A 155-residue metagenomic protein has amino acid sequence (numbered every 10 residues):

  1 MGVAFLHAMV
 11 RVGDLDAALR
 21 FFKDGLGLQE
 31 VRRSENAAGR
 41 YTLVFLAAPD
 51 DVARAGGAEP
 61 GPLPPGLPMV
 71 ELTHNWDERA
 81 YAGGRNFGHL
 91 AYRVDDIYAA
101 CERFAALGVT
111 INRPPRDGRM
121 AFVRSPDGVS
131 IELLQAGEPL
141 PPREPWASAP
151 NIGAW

Functional and structural regions predicted by a protein language model:
G2-V3, M9-L67, A99: Core segments of cupin and vicinal oxygen chelate
F5-H7, R85-H89: Eukaryotic phosphotyrosine signaling hubs
V31, F45, Y92, Y98-W155: Vicinal oxygen chelate
A37-A38, A80-A82: Short glycine/serine/proline-enriched coil/turn segments at secondary-structure junctions
A48, H74, Q135: Active-site donor-binding loop signature of nucleotide-sugar glycosyltransferases
V52-A53, N75-E78: Amide-forming acyltransferase catalytic core, primarily the GNAT-like/NAT-type and related acyltransferase folds
G61, L72-H74: Helix-adjacent hinge/juxtasegments
L67-L72, F87, I131-L133: Short, structured motif recognition centered on aromatic/hydrophobic residues
